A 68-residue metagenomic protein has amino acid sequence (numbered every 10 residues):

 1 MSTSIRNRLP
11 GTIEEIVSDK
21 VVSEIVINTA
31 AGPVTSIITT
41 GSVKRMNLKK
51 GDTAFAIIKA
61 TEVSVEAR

Functional and structural regions predicted by a protein language model:
M1-R68: Non-catalytic connector elements of ABC transporters
